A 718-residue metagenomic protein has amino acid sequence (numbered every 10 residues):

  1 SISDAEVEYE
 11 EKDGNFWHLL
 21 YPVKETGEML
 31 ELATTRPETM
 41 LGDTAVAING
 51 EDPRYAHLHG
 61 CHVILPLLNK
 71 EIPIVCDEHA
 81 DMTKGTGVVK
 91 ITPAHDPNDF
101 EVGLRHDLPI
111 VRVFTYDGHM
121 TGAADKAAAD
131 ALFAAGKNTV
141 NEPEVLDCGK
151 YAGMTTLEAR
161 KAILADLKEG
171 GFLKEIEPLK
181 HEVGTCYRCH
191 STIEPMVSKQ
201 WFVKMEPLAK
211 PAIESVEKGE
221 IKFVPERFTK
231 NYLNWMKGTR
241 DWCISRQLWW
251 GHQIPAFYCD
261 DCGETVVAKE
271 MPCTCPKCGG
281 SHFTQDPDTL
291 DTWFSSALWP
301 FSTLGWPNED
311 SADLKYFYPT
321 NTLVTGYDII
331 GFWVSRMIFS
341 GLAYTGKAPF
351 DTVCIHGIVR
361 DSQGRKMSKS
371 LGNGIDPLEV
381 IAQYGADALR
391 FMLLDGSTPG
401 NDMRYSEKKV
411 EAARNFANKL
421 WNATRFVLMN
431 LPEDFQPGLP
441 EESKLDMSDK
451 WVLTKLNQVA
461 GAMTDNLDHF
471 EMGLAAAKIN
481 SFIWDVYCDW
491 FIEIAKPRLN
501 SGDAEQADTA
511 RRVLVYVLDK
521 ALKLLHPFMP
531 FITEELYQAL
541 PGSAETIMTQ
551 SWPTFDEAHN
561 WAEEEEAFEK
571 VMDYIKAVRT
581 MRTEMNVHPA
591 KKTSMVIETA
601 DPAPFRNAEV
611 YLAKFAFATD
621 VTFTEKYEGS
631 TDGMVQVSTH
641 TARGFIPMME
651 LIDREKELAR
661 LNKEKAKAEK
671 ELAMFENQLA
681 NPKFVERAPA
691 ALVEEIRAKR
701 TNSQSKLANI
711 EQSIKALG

Functional and structural regions predicted by a protein language model:
S1-A123, A127, P211, S215-S245 (+5 more regions): NTP-handling and nucleic-acid-processing catalytic cores
S1-M29, M40, K84-D261, I329 (+7 more regions): Residue patterns forming the tRNA-binding/recognition surfaces of aminoacyl-tRNA synthetases and related DALR
H18, N234, G238-F294, L298 (+3 more regions): Feature 926 captures the class I aminoacyl-tRNA synthetase adenylation module centered on the KMSKS loop
M29, H62, N69-E71, M120 (+6 more regions): Short, solvent-exposed loop/turn motifs
L30-T34, T39-G42, V46-I48, V89-I91 (+9 more regions): Short hydrophobic-aromatic micro-motifs
T34-T39, C76-D81, A127-A129, K199-F202 (+4 more regions): A short, sequence-level motif marking secondary-structure junctions
F317-D328: A short glycine/serine-rich beta->alpha loop
S335-A343: Short Ser/Thr-interspersed hydrophobic loop/turn segments at strand-loop and sheet-helix junctions that line or gate
